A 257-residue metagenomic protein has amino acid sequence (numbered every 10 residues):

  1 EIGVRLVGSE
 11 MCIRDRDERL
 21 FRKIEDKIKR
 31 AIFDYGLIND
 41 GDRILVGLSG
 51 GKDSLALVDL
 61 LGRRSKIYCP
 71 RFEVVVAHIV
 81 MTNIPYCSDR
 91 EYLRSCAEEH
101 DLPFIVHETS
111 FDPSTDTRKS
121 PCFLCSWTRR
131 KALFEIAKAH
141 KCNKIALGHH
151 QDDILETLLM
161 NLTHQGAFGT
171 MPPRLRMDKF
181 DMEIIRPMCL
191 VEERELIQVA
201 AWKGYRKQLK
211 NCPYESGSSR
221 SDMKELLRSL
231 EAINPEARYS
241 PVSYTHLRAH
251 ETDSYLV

Functional and structural regions predicted by a protein language model:
E1-I13, H246-V257: Single conserved hydrophobic/aromatic residue that forms the stacking wall/gate of nucleotide- or nucleobase-binding
C12, P121-T128, L209-S216: Functionally engaged cysteine thiol sites
R16-L158, H164, R194-W202: ATP-dependent adenylation/nucleotidyltransferase module used to activate substrates
F21, S126, S216-S219, N234 (+1 more regions): Generic structural signal for well-ordered, non-membrane alpha-helical segments in soluble metabolic enzymes
K144, D152-A232: Catalytic subdomain that performs nucleotidyl-dependent activation
T157, T170, T245, E251-T252: Ser/Thr-centric signal marking residues that sit in or immediately flank functional binding/regulatory motifs
L226-Y244: An accessory alpha-helical subdomain
